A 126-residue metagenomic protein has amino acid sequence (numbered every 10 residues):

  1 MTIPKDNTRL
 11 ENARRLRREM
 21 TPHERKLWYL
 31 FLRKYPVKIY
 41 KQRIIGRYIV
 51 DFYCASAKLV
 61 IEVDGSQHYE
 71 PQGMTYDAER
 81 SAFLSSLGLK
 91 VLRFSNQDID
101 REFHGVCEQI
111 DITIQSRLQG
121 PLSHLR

Functional and structural regions predicted by a protein language model:
M1-R126: Nucleic-acid endo/exonuclease domains
